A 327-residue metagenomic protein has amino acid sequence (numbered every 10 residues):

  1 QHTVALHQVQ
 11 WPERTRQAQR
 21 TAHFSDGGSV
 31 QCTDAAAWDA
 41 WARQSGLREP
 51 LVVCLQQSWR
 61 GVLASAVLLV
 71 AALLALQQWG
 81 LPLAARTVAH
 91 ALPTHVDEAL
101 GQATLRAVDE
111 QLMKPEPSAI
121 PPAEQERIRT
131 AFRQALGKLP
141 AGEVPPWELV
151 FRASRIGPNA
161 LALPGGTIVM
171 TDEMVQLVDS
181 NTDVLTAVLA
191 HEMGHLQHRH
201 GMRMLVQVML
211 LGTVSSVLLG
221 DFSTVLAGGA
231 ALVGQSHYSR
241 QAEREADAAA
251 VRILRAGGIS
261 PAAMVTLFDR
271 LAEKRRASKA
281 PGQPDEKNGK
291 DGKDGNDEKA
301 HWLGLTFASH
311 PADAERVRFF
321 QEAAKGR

Functional and structural regions predicted by a protein language model:
Q1, S25-D26, P164-G165: Short acidic-glycine loop/turn motifs at beta-strand connectors
T3-R14: Phosphoinositide-dependent membrane-docking surfaces
Q10, H23, L161-A162: Well-ordered beta-strand positions
E13-P50: N-terminal intrinsically disordered, acidic low-complexity segments at the extreme N-terminus
Q44-K287, N296-G326: A Zn2+-metalloprotease active-site environment signal
